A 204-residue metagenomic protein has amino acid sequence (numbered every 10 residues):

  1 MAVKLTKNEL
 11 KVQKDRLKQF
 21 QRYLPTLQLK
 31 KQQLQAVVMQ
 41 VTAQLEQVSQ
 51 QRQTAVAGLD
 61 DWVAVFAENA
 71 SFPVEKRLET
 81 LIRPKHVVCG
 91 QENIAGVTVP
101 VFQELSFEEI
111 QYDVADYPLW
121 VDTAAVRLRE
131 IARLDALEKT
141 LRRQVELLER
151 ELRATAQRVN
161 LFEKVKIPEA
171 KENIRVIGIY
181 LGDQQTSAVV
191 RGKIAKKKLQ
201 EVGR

Functional and structural regions predicted by a protein language model:
M1-R204: Charge-rich amphipathic alpha-helical interaction elements
